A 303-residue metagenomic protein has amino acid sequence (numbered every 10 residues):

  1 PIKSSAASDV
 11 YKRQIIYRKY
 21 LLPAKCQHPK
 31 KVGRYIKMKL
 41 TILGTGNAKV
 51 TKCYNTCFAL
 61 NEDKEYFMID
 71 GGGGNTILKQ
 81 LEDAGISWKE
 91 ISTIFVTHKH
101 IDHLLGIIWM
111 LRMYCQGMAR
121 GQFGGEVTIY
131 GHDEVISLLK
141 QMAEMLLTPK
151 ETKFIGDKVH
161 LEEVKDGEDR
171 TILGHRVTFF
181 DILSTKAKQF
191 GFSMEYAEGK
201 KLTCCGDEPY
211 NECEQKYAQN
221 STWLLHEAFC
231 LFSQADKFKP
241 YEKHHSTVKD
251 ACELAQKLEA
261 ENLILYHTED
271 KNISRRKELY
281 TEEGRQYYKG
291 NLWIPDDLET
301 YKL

Functional and structural regions predicted by a protein language model:
P1-Q14: Single conserved hydrophobic/aromatic residue that forms the stacking wall/gate of nucleotide- or nucleobase-binding
R18-K19, P23-K37: Short, Lys/Arg-enriched N-terminal segments with co-localized hydrophobic residues within the first ~10-30 amino acids
M38-A84, K188-G206: Conserved beta-strand hairpin/beta-sheet module of binuclear metal-dependent hydrolase folds, prominently
V50-K52, E163-S233: Active-site-proximal loop/helix segment associated with metal-binding centers of metalloenzymes
M68-G72, I91-D102, G106, H132 (+4 more regions): Active-site neighborhood of phospho(di)ester-bond hydrolases with catalytic His/Asp-centered motifs
N75-V127: Active-site metal-binding motif and surrounding structural segment of the metallo-beta-lactamase
F123-K188, A197, D297: Metallo-beta-lactamase
P209-L298: Cap/insert and terminal regions of metallo-dependent hydrolase folds
